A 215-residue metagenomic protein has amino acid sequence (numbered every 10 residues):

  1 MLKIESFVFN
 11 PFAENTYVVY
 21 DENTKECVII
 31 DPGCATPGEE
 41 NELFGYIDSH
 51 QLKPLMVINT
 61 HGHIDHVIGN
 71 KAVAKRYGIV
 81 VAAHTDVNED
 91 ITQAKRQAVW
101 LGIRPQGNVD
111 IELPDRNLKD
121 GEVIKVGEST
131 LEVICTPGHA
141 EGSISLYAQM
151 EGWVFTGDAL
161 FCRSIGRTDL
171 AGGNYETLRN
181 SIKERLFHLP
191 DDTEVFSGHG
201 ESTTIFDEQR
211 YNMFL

Functional and structural regions predicted by a protein language model:
L2-H50, S145-T156: Conserved beta-strand hairpin/beta-sheet module of binuclear metal-dependent hydrolase folds, prominently
K3-E5, K53, V80, R116 (+2 more regions): Conserved beta-strand segments of alpha/beta enzyme cores
F7, V19, G121-E128: Short acidic-hydrophobic surface loop/beta-edge motif
F7-F9, L113-D115, C135-P137: Short Gly/Pro-enriched turn/cap motifs at secondary-structure boundaries
V19, T60, T136: Conserved S/T- and glycine-rich ATP-binding loop of Class I adenylate-forming
K25, C34-A35, L52, R96-W100 (+1 more regions): Metallo-beta-lactamase
C34-K125, R210-F214: Active-site HxH/HxHxD metal-binding segment of metal-dependent hydrolases
